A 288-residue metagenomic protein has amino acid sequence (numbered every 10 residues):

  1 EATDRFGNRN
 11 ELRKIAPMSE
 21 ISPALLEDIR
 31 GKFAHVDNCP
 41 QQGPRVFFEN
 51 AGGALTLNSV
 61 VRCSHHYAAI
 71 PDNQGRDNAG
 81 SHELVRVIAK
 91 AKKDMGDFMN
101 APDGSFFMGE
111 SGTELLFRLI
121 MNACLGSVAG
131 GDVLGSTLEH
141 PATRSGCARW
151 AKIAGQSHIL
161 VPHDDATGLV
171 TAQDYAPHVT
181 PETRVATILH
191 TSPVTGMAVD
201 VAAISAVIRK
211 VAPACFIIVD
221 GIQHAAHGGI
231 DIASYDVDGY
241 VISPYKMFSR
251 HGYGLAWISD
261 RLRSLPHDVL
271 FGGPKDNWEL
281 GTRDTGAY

Functional and structural regions predicted by a protein language model:
A2-D4: Acidic, Ala/Val/Gly-enriched low-complexity intrinsically disordered segments
F6-Y288: Pyridoxal 5′-phosphate
